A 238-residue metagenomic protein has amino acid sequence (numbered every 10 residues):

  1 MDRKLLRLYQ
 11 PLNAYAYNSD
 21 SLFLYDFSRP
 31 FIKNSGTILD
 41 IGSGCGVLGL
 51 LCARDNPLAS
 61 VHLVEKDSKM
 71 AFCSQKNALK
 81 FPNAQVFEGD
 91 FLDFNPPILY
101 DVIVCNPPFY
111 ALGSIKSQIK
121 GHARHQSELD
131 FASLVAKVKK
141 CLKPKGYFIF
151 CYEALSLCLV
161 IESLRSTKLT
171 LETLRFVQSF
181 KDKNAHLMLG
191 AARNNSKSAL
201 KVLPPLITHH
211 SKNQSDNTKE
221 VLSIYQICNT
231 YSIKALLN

Functional and structural regions predicted by a protein language model:
M1-I32: S-adenosyl-L-methionine
R7-Y9, N13, D130-A185, L189-G190: Conserved Class I SAM-dependent methyltransferase catalytic core
L24, N106, L134, A192: Residue-level signal for inorganic ion chemistry
D26-P97, V102-C105, A111-G113: Conserved SAM/SAH cofactor-binding pocket of Class I
Q75-K76, I115-S117, I161-L164: Short amphipathic alpha-helical segments
P107-S133: Mobile active-site "lid"/loop adjacent to the S-adenosyl-L-methionine
N184-N238: SAM/dcSAM-binding transferase cores
